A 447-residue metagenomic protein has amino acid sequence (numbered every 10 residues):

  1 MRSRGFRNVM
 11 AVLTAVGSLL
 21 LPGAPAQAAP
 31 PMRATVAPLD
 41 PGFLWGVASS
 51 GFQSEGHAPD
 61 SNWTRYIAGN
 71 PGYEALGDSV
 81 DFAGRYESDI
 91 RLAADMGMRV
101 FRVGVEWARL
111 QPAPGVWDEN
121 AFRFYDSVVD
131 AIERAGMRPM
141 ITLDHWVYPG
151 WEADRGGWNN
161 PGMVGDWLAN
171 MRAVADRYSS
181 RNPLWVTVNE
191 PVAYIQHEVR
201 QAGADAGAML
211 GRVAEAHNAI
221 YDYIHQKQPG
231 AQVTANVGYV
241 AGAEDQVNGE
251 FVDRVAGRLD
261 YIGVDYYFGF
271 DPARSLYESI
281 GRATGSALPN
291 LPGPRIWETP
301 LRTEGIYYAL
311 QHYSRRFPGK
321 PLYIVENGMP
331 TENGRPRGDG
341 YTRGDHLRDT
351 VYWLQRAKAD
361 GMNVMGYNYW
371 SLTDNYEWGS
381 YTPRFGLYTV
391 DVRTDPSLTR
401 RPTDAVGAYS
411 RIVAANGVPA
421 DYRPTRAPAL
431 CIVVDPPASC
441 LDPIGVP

Functional and structural regions predicted by a protein language model:
R2-A28: Secretory targeting and sorting signals
P31-A68, R123-G338, D345-V446: Active-site region of glycoside hydrolase catalytic domains
G72-R85, P161: Active-site mouth loops of central-metabolism enzymes
G77, A113-N120, W158-G162: Short coil/turn segments at secondary-structure boundaries
G77-D78, V116-W117, M209, E298 (+1 more regions): A generic structural signal for short
S79-E106, Y261: Catalytic domains of carbohydrate-active enzymes, especially glycoside hydrolases
D81, S88, N120, G162 (+1 more regions): Residue-level signal for the nucleotide or nucleotide-sugar donor/cofactor binding architecture
M96-R123: Aromatic-lined carbohydrate-binding/catalytic grooves of carbohydrate-active enzymes
